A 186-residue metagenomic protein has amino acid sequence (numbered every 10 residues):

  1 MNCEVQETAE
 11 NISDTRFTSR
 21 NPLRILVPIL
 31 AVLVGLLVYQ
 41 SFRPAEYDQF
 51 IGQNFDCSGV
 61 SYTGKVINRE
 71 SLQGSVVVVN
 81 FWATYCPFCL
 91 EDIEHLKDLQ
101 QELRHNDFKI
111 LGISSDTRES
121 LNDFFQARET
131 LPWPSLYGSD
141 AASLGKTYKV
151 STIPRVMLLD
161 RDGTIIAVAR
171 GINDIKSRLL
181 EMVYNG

Functional and structural regions predicted by a protein language model:
M1-S19: N-terminal Lys/Arg-rich, disordered targeting/topogenic segments
R24-Y39: Hydrophobic membrane-insertion alpha-helices, especially the h-region of bacterial N-terminal signal peptides
V38-S71: N-terminal "domain-start" segment that seeds a small globular fold
S75-V77, F81-Y85, T117, T152: Short pre-active-site segment immediately N-terminal to redox-active cysteine/selenocysteine motifs in thiol-based
F81-D98: Conserved redox-active cysteine motifs that mediate thiol-disulfide chemistry, especially di-cysteine Cys-X(1-2)-Cys
N106-S120, P132-D140: Thiol-based oxidoreductase modules, predominantly thioredoxin-like and allied folds used for disulfide exchange
F125-D162: Short, internal strand/loop/helix patches that form the active-site neighborhood or redox-interaction surface
L158-G186: Thiol-/selenol-based redox modules, centered on thioredoxin-like and closely related oxidoreductase domains
